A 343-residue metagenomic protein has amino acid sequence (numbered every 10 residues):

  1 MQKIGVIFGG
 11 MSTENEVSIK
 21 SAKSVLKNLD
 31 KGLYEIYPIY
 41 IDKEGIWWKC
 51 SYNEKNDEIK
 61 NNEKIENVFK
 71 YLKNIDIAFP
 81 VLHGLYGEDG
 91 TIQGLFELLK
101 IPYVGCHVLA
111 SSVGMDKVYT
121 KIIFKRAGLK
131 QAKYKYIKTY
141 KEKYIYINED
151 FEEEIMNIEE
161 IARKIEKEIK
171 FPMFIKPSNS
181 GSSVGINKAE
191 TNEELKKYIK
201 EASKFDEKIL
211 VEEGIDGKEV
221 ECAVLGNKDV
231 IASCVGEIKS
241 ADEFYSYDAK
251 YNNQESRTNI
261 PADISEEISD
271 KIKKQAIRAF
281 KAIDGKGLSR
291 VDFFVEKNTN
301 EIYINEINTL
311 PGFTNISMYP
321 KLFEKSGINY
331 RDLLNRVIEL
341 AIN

Functional and structural regions predicted by a protein language model:
M1-L109, V113-Y119, R126, K138-E160: ATP-binding N-terminal substructure of ATP-dependent carboxylate-amine bond-forming enzymes
S18, A132-E142, P172-K200, E219-E221: Glycine-rich phosphate-binding loop of ATP-grasp-fold ATP-dependent ligases
I36, P102-Y103, Q131, M173 (+1 more regions): Hydrophobic beta-strand scaffold residues
G84, S183, I238-A241, N308-L322: Glycine-rich phosphate/pyrophosphate-binding beta-alpha loops
I123-Q131: Basic phosphate/pyrophosphate-binding loop/patch that engages nucleotide-derived ligands
N187-K274, N298-Y303: Phosphate-binding site of ATP-dependent enzymes
E213, C222-V224, F280-F313, F323: Conserved metal-phosphate-binding beta-hairpin within the catalytic cores of diverse ATP-dependent phosphoryl-transfer
